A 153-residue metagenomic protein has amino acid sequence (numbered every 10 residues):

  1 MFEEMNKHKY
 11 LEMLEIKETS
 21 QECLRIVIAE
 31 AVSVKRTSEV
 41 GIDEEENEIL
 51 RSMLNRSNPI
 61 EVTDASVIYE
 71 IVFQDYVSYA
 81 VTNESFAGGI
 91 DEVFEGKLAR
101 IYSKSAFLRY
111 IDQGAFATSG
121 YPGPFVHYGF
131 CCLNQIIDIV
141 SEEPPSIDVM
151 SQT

Functional and structural regions predicted by a protein language model:
M1-T153: Surface-exposed, interaction-prone regions used to assemble/regulate multi-protein complexes
